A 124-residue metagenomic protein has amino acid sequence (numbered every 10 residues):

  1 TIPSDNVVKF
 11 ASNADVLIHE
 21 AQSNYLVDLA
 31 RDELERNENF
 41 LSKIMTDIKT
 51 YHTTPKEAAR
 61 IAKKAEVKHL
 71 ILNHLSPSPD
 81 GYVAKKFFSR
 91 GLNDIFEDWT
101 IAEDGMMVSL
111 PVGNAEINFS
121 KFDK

Functional and structural regions predicted by a protein language model:
T1-S12, M107-K124: Core dinuclear metal-dependent hydrolase active-site scaffold
I2-E103: Cap/insert and terminal regions of metallo-dependent hydrolase folds
